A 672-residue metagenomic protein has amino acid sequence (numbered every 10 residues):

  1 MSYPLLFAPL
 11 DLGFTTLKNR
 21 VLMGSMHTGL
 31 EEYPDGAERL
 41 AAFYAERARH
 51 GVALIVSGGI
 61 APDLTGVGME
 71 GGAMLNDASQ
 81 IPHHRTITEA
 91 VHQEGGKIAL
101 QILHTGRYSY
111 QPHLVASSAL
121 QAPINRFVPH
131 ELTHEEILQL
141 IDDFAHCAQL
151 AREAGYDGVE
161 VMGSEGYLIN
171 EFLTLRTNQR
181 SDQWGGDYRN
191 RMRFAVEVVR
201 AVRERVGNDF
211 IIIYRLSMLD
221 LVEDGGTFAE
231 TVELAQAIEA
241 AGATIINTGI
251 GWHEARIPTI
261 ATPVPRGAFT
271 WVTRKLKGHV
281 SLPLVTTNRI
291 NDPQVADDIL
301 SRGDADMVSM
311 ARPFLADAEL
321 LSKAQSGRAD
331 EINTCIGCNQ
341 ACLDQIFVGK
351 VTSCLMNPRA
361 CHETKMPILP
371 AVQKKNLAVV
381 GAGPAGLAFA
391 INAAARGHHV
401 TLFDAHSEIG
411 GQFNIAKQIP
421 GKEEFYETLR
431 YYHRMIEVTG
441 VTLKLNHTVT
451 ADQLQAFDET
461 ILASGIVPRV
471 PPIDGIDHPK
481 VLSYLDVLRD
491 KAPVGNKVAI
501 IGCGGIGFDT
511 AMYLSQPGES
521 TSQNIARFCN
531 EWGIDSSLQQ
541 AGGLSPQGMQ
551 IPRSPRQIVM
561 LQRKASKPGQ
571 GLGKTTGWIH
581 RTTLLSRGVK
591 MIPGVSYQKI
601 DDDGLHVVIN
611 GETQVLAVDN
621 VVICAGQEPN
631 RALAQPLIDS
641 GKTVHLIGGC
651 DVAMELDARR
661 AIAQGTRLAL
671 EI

Functional and structural regions predicted by a protein language model:
M1-V380, P384, F389-V400, E408 (+1 more regions): Flavin-dependent oxidoreductase catalytic cores
V199, E363-V372, A382, A395 (+4 more regions): Flanking helices and flexible, charged tails adjoining ferredoxin-like Fe-S electron-transfer domains in multi-subunit
T259-P265, P367-L369, K374, I415-E427 (+4 more regions): Short, contiguous acidic/charged loop-to-helix segments that flank catalytic cores in large enzymes
D304, I436-L443, D477-V481, S554-R556 (+2 more regions): A short helix-to-beta-strand connector/capping loop
K375-F403, K444-D452, A456, S464-I473 (+4 more regions): Rossmann-like dinucleotide/flavin-binding elements
G411-F457, G569-V595: N-terminal Rossmann-like dinucleotide/flavin-binding domain of flavoprotein oxidoreductases that bind FAD/FMN
